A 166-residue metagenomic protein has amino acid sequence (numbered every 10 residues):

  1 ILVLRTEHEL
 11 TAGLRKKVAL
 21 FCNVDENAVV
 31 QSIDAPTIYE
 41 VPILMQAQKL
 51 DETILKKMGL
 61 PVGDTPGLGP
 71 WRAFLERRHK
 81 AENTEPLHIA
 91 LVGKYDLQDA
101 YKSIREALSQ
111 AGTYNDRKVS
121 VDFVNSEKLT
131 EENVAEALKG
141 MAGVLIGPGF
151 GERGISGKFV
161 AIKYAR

Functional and structural regions predicted by a protein language model:
I1-R166: N-terminal beta1-alpha1 cap of cysteine-dependent amidohydrolase-like domains
